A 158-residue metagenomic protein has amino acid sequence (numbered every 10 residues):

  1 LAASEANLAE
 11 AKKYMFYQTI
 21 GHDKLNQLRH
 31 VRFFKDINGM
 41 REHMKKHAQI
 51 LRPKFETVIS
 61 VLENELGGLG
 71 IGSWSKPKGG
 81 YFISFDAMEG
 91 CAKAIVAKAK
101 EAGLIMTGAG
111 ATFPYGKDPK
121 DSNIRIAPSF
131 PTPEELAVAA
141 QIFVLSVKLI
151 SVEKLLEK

Functional and structural regions predicted by a protein language model:
L1-R52: Conserved core segment of the aminotransferase class I/II
A2, S84-D86, A127-S129: Short hydrophobic/aromatic beta-strand micro-patches that form the beta-sheet surface supporting nucleotide- or nucleic
E5, M88-C91, P131-P133: Helix N-cap motif at beta-to-alpha junctions
K12, R32-M44, E63-N64, G68 (+3 more regions): Inter-domain helical "communication" segments and dimerization helices that couple sensory or membrane-embedded modules
A48-I59, I71-D86: Conserved glycine-rich beta-strand-loop-beta hairpin in the small C-terminal domain of fold type I
E101, K117-K158: PLP-dependent enzyme catalytic core of the Aspartate aminotransferase-like
L104-I105: Residue-level detector of anion-binding/catalytic polar loops
